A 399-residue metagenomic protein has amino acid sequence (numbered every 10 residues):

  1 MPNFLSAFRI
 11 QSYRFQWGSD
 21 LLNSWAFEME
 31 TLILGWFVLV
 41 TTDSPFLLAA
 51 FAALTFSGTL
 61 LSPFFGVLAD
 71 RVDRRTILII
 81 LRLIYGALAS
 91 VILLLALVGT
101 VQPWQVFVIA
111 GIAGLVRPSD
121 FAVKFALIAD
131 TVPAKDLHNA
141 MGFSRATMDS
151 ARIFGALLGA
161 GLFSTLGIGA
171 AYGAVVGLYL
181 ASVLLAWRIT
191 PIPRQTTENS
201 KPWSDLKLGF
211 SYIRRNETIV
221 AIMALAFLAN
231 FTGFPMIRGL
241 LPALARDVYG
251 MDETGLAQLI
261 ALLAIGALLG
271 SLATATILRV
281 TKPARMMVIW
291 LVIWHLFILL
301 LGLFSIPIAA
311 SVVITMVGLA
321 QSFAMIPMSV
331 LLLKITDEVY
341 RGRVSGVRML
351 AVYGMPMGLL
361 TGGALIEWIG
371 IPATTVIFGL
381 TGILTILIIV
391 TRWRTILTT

Functional and structural regions predicted by a protein language model:
P2-S57, S211, R215-A261: Helix-loop boundary and gating motifs at the non-cytosolic
R14-T31, L54-V67, D73-L88, Q105-S164 (+3 more regions): Substrate-agnostic recognition of the 12-TM MFS/MFS-like secondary transporter fold
D20, S24, W36, F51-T55 (+10 more regions): Residue-level recognition of transmembrane alpha-helices in multi-pass small-molecule transporters/permeases
I33, F37, V91-L95, L158 (+6 more regions): Residue-level signal for alpha-helical transmembrane segments in multi-pass membrane proteins
T42, D73, L95-A96, F304-S305: Helix-breaking motifs and short loop linkers at transmembrane-helix boundaries and internal kinks in secondary membrane
F51, F64, R75-A87, V91 (+5 more regions): C-terminal transmembrane bundle of multi-pass solute transporters/carriers
P103-G114, N139-P193, A261, I265 (+1 more regions): Hydrophobic alpha-helical transmembrane segments
W187-S211: Flexible cytoplasmic inter-helical loops of multi-pass small-molecule transporters
